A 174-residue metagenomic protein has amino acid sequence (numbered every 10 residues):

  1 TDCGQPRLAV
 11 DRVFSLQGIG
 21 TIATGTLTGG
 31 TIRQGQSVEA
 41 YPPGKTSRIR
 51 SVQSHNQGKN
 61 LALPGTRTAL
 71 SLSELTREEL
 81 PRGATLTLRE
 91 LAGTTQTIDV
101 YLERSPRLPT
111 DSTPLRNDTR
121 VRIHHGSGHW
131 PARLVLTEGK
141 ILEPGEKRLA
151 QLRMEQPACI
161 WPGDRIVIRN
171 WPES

Functional and structural regions predicted by a protein language model:
T1, N60, E74-S174: C-terminal effector modules of nucleic-acid-centric enzymes and ribosome-associated factors
T1-L108: Conserved catalytic-core segments of large NTP-driven translation/proteostasis enzymes
